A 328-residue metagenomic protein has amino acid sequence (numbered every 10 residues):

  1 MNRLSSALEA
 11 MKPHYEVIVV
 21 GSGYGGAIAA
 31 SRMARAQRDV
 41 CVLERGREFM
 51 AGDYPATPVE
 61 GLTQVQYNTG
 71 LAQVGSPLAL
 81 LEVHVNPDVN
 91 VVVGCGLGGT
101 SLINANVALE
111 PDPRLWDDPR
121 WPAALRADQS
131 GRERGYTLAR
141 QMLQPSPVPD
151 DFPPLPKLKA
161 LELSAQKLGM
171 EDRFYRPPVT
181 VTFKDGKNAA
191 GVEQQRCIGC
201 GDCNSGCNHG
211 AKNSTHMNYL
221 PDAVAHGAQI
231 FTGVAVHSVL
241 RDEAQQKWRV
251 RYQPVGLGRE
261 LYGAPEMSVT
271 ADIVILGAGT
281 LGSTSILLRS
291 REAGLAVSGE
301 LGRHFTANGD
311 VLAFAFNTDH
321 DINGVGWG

Functional and structural regions predicted by a protein language model:
M1-R3, L43, V93-G96, L102 (+6 more regions): N-terminal export/assembly segments and adjacent metallocofactor-ligating motifs of anaerobic energy-metabolism
M1-V17, R35-Q37: Extreme N-terminal leader/targeting segments of oxidoreductases
E16-V42: N-terminal Rossmann-like FAD-binding beta1-loop-alpha1 element of flavoenzymes
R35, D39, G46-P58, H209 (+3 more regions): Glycine-rich loop(s) and the adjacent beta-strand/alpha-helix scaffold that form part
G61-D150: Redox-cofactor-proximal catalytic regions of oxidoreductases
E82-V89, G94, P145-P149, G169-T182 (+1 more regions): A short alpha-helix-loop-beta-strand transition element characteristic of N-terminal alpha/beta dinucleotide-binding
P122-V236: Conserved redox-cofactor binding core of oxidoreductases
P177-T182, T232-R249, Q253-G256: A conserved short coil-to-beta-strand element within the FAD-binding core of flavoproteins
